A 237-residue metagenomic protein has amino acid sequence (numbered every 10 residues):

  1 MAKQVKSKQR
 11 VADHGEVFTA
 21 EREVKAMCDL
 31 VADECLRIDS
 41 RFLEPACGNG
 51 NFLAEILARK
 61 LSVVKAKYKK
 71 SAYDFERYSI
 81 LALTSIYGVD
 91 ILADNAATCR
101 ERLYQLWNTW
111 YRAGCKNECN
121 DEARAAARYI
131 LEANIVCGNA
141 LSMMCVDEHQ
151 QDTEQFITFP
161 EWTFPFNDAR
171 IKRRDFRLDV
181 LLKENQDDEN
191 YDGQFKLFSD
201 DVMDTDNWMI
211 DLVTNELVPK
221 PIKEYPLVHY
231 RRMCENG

Functional and structural regions predicted by a protein language model:
A2-G237: SAM-dependent methyltransferase catalytic region
